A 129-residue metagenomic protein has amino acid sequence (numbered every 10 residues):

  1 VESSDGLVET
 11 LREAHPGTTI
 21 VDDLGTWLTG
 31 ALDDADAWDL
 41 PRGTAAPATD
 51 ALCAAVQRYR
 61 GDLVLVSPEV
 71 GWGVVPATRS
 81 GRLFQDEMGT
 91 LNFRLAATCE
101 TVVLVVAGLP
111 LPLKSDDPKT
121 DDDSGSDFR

Functional and structural regions predicted by a protein language model:
V1-D39: Conserved nucleotide-sensing/catalytic segment adjacent to the nucleotide-binding pocket in NTP-handling enzymes
T29-R129: Replace "adjacent to P-loop NTPase cores in ATP/GTP-dependent enzymes" with "adjacent to NTP-binding cores
